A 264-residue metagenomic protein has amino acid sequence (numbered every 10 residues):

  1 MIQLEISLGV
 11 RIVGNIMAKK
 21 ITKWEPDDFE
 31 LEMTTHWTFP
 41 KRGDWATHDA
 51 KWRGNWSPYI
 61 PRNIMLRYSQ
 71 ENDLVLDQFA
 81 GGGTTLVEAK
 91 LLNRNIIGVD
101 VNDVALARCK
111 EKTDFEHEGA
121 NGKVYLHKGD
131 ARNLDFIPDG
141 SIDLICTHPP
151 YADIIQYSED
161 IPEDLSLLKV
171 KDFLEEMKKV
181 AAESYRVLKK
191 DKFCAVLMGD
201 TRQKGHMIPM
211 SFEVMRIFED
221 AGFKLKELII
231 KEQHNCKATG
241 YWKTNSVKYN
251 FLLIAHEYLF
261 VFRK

Functional and structural regions predicted by a protein language model:
I2-K264: Class I S-adenosyl-L-methionine-dependent methyltransferase catalytic core
